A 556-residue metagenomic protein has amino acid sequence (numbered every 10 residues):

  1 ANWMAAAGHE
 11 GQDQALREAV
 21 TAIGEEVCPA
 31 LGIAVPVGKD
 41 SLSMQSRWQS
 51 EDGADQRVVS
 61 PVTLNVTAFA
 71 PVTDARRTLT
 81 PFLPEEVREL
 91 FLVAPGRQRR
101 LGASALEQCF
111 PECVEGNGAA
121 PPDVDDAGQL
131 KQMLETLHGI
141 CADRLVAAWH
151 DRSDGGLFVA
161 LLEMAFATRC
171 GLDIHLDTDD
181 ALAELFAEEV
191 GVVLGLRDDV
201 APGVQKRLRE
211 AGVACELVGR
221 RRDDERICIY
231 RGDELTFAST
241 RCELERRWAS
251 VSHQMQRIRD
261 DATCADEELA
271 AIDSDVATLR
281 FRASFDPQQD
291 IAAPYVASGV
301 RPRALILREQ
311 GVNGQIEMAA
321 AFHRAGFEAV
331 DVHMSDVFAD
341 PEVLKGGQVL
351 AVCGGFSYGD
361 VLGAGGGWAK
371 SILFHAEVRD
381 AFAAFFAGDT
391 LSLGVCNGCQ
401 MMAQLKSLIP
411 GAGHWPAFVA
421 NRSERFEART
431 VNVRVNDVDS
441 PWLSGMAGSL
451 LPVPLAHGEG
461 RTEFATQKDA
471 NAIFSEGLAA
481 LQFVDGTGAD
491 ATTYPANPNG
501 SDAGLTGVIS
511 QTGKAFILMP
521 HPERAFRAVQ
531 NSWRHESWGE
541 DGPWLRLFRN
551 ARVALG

Functional and structural regions predicted by a protein language model:
A1-M44, L64-A68, M133-L137, L157 (+10 more regions): Extended, hydrophobic alpha-helical segments in both membrane/secreted and soluble proteins
A6-L16, F110-D126, G367-H375, S537: Glycine-rich tight-turn/loop motif centered on a GG-T
R17-E18, P29, A34-F186, D198-R303 (+1 more regions): Intein/HINT protein-splicing elements and their conserved insertion hotspots or analogous self-processing inserts
G24-E25, G53-R57, R77-F82, L182-E184 (+6 more regions): A generic local secondary-structure boundary/capping motif
P36-G38, A68, L92, A148-H150 (+9 more regions): General beta-strand structural signal in soluble alpha/beta enzymes
V193-R197: Short hydrophobic/aromatic beta-strand micro-patches that form the beta-sheet surface supporting nucleotide- or nucleic
V218, P341-E342, A383-A384, W415-G556: Amide-donor transfer/coupling interface in amidating biosynthetic enzymes
R231-V395, C399-H414, V419-A428, T492 (+2 more regions): N-terminal beta1-alpha1 cap of cysteine-dependent amidohydrolase-like domains
